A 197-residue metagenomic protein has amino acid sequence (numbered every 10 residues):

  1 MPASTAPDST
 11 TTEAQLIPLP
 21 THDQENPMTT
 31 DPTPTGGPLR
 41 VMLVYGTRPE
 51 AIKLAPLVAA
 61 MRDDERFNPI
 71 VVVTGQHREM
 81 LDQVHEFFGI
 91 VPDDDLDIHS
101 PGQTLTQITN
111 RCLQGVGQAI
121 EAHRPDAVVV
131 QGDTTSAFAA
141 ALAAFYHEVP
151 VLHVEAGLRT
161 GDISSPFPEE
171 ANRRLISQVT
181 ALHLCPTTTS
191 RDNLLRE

Functional and structural regions predicted by a protein language model:
T12-P27: Short, Lys/Arg-enriched N-terminal segments with co-localized hydrophobic residues within the first ~10-30 amino acids
P20, T29-G75: N-terminal subdomain of nucleotide-sugar transferases
E50-A55, T134-A140, R191: Short glycine/serine/threonine-rich phosphate/pyrophosphate-binding segments that cradle anionic phosphate groups
E65-R111, G115: Conserved nucleotide-sugar phosphate-binding/catalytic loop shared by glycosyltransferases and other
R124-D126: Proline-aspartate-enriched helix->loop->beta-strand connector
V129-H147: An aromatic- and histidine-rich active-site surface loop
V149-E197: Active-site-proximal region of nucleotide-activated glycan assembly enzymes, centered on histidine/acidic-rich loops
